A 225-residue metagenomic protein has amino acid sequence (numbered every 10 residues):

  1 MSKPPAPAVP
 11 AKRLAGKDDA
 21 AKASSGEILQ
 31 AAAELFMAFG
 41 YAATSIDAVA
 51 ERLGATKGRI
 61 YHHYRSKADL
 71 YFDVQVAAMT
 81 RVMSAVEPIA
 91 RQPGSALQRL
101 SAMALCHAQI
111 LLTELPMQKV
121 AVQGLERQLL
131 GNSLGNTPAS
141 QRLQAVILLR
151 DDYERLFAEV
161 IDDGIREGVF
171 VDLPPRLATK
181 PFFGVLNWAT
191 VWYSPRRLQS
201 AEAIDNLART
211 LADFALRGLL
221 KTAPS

Functional and structural regions predicted by a protein language model:
M1-K12, C106-I110, D151-E167, F183-S225: C-terminal peripheral helix-coil segments that are non-catalytic and often amphipathic
S2, A23, E27, A31 (+1 more regions): Helix-turn-helix
A38-A42, P93, E114, E167: Short coil/turn segments at alpha/beta junctions that flank glycine-rich nucleotide-binding fingerprints
D73, E87-K119, T179-F182: Hydrophobic alpha-helical connector segments
V76-R81: Short, basic, alpha-helical segments at the C-terminal edge of helix-turn-helix-like DNA-binding modules
P88-I89, L105-L112, Q123-G135, A215-L219: Helix-loop "lid/cap" segments that line or gate small-molecule binding pockets
K119-Q123, L173: Short, hydrophobic secondary-structure boundary micro-motifs
Q128-E167, L177-K180, N206: Amphipathic alpha-helical packing segments from all-alpha helical-bundle domains
